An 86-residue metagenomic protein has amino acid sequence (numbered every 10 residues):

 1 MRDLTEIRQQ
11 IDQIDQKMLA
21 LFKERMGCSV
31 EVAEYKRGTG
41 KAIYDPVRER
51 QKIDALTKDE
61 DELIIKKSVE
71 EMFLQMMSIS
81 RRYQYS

Functional and structural regions predicted by a protein language model:
M1-S86: Domain-level signature for soluble enzymes in the chorismate/prephenate branch of the shikimate pathway
